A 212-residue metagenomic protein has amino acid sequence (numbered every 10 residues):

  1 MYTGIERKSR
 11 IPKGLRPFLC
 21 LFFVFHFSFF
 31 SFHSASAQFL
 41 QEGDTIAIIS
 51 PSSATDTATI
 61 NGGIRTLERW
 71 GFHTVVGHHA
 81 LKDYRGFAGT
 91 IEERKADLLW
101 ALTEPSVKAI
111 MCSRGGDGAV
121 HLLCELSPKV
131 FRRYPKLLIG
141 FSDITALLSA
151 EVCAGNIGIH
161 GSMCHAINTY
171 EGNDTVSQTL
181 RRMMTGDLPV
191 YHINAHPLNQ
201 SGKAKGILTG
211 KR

Functional and structural regions predicted by a protein language model:
M1-K13: Short, low-complexity, charge-dense intrinsically disordered segments
F18-S31: Bacterial N-terminal signal peptides
F32-S36: Sec/Tat signal peptide C-region and signal peptidase I cleavage site
A37-S106: ATP/NTP phosphate-donor binding region
M111-V120, F141: N-terminal glycine-rich "phosphate-gripper" loop used for MgATP/nucleotide binding and carboxylate activation
P128-E151, I157-M163: Short, acidic/small-residue loops that bind anionic groups at enzyme active sites
I157-R212: Conserved anion/nucleotide-ligand pocket segment
